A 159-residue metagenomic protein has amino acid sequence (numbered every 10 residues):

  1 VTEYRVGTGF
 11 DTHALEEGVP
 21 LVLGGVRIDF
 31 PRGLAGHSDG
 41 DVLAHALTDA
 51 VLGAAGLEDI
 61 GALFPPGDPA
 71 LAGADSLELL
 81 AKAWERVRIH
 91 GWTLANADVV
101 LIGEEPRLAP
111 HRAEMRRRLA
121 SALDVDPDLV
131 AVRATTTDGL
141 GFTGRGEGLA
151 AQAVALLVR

Functional and structural regions predicted by a protein language model:
T2-R118, A122-L123: RNase III-family endoribonuclease catalytic core
D126-L129: Short acidic capping loops at alpha-helix termini that bridge into adjacent secondary structure
V132-T136: Pyridoxal 5′-phosphate
R145-R159: C-terminal edge-of-domain segments
